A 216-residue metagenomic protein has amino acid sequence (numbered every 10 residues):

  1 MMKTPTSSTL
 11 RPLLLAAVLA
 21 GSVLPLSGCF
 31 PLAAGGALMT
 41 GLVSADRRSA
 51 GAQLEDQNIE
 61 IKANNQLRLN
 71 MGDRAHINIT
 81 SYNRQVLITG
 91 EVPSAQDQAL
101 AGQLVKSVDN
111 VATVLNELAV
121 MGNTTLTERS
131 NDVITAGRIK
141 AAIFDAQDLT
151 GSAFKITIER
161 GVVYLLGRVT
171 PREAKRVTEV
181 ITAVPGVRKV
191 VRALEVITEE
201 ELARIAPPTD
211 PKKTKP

Functional and structural regions predicted by a protein language model:
M2-L14, V23, G28-P216: N-terminal targeting leaders
A16-V18: Sec-dependent N-terminal signal peptides
